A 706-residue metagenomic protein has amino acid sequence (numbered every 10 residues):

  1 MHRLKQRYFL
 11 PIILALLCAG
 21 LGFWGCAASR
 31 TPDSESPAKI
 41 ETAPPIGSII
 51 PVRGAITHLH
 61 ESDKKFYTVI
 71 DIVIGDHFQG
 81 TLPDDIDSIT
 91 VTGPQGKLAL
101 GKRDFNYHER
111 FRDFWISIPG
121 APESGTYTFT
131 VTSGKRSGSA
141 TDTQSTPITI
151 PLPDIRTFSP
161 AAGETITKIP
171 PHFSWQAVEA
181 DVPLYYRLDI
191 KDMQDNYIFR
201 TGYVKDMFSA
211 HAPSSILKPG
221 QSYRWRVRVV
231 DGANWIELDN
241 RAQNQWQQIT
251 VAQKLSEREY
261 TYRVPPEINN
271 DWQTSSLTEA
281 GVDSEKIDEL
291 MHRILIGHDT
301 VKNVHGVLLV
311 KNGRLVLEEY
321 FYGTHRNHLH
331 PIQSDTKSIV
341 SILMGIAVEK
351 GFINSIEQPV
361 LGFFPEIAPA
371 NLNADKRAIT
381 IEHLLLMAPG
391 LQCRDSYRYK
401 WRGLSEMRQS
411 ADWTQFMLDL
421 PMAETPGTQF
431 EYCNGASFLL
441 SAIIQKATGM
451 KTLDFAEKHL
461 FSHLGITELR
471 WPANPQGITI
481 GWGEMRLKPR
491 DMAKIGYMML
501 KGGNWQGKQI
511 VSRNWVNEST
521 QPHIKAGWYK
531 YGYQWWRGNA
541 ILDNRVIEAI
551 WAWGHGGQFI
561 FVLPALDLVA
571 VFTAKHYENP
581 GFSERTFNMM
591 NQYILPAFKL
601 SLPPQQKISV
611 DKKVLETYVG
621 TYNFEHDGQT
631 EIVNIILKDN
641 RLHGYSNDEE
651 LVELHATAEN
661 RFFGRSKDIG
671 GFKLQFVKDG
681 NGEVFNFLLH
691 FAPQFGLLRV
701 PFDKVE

Functional and structural regions predicted by a protein language model:
E35-F66, D142-H172, Q176-V178: Short, compositionally biased P/S/T/A/G/V-rich stretches that sit at domain boundaries
H77-T90, V178-F199, S222: Solvent-exposed loop/turn segments flanking beta-strands in beta-repeat/beta-sandwich domains
L217-W235: Beta-strand-rich modules
D288, G313, P331-I356, L384 (+2 more regions): Active-site SXXK
H292-T324, D567-V571: A short, well-structured edge-of-sheet supersecondary motif
G362-P365, N371-I466, P489-G503: Active-site-adjacent helix/loop patches that line small-molecule binding or acyl-intermediate pockets
T467-E468, V516-V571, D648-A658, S666: Active-site Gly/Thr loop motif
S601-E706: Peripheral terminal and inter-domain segments
